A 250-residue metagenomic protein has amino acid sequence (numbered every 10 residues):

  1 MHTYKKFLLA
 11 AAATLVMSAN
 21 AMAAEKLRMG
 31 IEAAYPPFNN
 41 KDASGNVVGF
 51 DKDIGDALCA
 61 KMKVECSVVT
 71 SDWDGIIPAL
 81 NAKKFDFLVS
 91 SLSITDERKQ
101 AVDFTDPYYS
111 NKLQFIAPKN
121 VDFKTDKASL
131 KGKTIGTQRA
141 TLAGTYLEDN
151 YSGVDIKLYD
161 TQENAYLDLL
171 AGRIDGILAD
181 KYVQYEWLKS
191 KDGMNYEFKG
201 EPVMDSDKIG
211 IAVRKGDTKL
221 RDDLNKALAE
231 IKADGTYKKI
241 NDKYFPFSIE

Functional and structural regions predicted by a protein language model:
A24-S91, D234: Extracytoplasmic small-molecule ligand-binding "clamshell" domains of the periplasmic binding protein/Venus flytrap
A33, S110-A117, Y185-N225, A229 (+1 more regions): Periplasmic-binding protein-like
K41-A43, G55-K63, K127, K131 (+2 more regions): Ligand-binding cleft/hinge of the Venus flytrap
K52-D53, S67-P78, D122-F123, R139 (+1 more regions): Short helix-initiation/N-cap motifs at beta->coil->alpha
K63-E65, A82-S90, K133-T134, T161 (+2 more regions): Alpha-to-beta junction loops
E65, L142-K157, Y196-K199, L228-E250: Ligand-binding clefts/hinges and TM-proximal coupling segments of bilobed small-molecule sensing domains
G75, S90-Q100, D149, D175-D205: A ligand-binding cleft/hinge motif common to bilobed small-molecule-binding domains
P118-I135: Flexible hinge/capping segments at coil-to-helix
